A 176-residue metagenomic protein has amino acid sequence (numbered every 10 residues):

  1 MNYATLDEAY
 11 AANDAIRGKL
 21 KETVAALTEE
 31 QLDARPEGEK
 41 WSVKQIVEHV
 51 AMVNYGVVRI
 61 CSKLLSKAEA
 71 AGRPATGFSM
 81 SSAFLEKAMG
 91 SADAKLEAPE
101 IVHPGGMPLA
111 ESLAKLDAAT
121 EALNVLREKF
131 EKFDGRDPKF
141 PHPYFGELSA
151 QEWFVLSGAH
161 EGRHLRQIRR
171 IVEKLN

Functional and structural regions predicted by a protein language model:
M1-G18: Extreme N-terminal tail/first-helix region
N2-L6, G105, P143-A150: A short, mixed-charge helix-start or loop-turn motif at secondary-structure junctions
I16-L32: Short, Lys/Arg-rich amphipathic segments at extreme N-termini
R17-L20, V57, L116, T120-L123: Hydrophobic alpha-helical core bundles mediating ligand binding, dimerization, or RNAP-core interactions
A34-F84, E121, V125-N176: Short, contiguous alpha-helical
M80-D134: Acidic/histidine-rich alpha-helical segments that form the ligand environment of transition-metal centers
